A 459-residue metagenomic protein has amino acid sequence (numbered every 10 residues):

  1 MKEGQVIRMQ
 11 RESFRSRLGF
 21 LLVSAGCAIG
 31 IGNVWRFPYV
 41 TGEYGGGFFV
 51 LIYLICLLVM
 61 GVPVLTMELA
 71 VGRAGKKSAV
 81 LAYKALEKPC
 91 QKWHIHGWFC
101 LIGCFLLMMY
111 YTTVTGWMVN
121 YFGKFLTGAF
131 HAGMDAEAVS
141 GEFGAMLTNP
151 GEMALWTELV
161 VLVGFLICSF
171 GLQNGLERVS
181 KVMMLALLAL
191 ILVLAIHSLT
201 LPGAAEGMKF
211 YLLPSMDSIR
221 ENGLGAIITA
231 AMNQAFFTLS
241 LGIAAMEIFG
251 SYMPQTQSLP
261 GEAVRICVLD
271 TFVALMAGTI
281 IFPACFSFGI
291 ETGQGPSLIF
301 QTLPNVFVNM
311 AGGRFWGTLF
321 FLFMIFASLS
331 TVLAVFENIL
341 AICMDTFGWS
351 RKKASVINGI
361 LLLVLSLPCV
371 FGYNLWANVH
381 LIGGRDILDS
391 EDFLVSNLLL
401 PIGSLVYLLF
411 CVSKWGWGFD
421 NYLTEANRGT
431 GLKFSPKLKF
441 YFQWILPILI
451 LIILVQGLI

Functional and structural regions predicted by a protein language model:
M1-W35, V64-L69, R73-L86, C90-I95 (+2 more regions): Membrane-interface "cap" regions at the ends of multi-pass membrane proteins
K2, I7-F14, E177, K181-L329 (+2 more regions): Membrane-embedded translocation segments of transport machinery
R8-E12, V40-Y44, A74-F99, T112-Q173 (+5 more regions): Inter-helical loop and helix-membrane interface segments of multi-pass membrane transporters/permeases
S13, G19-L21, C27, A154-L155 (+5 more regions): Loop-to-transmembrane helix boundary motifs in multi-pass membrane proteins
S13-S24, F49-I52, K92-F105, L155-V160 (+6 more regions): Select transmembrane alpha-helical segments in multipass membrane proteins
L18-C56, A244-G250, G261-V264, V268-L269: Transmembrane helix-boundary motif of multi-pass solute transporters/channels
V40-Y44, K92-M108, G144-T148, L159-M183 (+3 more regions): Membrane-water interface regions at transmembrane-helix termini and the short interhelical loops of multi-pass membrane
H96, L101, F347-G359, S390-I450: C-terminal membrane-solvent junction of multi-pass transporters and transport-like membrane proteins
